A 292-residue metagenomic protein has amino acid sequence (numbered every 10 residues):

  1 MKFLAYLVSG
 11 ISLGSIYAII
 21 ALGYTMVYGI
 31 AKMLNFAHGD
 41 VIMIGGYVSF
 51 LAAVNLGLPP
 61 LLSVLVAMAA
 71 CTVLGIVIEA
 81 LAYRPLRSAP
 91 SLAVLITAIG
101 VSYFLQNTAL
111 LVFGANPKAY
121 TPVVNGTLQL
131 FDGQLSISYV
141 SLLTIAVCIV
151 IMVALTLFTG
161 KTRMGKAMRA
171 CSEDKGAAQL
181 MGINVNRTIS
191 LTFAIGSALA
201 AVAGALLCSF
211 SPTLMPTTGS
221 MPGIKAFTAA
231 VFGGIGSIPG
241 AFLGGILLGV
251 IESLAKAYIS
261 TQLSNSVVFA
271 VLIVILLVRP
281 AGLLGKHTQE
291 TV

Functional and structural regions predicted by a protein language model:
M1-I20, V48, L58-S63, A89-V94 (+5 more regions): Membrane-interfacial amphipathic/re-entrant helices at transmembrane-helix boundaries
V8, I30-V77, L81, G234: Membrane-embedded helix boundary and interhelical linker motif in transport proteins
L13, L135-L214, I238-G244: Helix-loop-helix "hairpin" substructures at the membrane interface of multi-pass membrane proteins
Y17, G57-A69, S190-A270: Transmembrane alpha-helical segments in multi-pass inner-membrane proteins
Y24, L58-V101, T108, L243-L248 (+1 more regions): Alpha-helical transmembrane segments within multi-pass membrane transporters and channels
A37, L61-L62, L92-A93, R163 (+4 more regions): Residues that define the loop-to-transmembrane-helix transition and helix capping in multi-pass membrane transporters
G46-F50, M68-L74, I99-A109, I145-T156 (+3 more regions): Hydrophobic core segments of alpha-helical transmembrane domains in multi-pass membrane transport and ion-translocation
L86-K161, T188, L254, I259 (+3 more regions): Transmembrane helix-bundle core of multi-pass membrane transporters and related energy-transducing complexes
